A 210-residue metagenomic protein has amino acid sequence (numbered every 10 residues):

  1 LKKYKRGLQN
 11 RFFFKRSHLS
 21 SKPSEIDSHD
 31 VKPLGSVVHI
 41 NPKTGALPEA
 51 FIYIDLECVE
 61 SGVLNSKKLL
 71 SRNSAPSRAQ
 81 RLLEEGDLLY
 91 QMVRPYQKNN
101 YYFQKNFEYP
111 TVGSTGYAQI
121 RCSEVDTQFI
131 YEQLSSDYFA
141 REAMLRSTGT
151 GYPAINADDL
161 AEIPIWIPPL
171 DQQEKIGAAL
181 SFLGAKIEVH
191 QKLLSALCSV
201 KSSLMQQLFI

Functional and structural regions predicted by a protein language model:
L1-E25, W166-I210: Amphipathic alpha-helical coiled-coil/heptad-repeat segments
S20-T44, E162, W166, L170: Non-catalytic DNA-recognition/assembly elements of restriction-modification systems
E25, P76-S77, G149, S181: Short, solvent-exposed loop/turn positions at domain surfaces that link secondary-structure elements or cap domain
G35-A46, D55-D87, Y102: Sequence-specific dsDNA recognition surfaces
L47-D55, L145-S147: Short coil/turn segments at secondary-structure boundaries
A79-D137: A short beta-sheet element
Y96, P110-Y117, Q128, T148-D171: A short glycine-rich beta-alpha junction/loop motif
